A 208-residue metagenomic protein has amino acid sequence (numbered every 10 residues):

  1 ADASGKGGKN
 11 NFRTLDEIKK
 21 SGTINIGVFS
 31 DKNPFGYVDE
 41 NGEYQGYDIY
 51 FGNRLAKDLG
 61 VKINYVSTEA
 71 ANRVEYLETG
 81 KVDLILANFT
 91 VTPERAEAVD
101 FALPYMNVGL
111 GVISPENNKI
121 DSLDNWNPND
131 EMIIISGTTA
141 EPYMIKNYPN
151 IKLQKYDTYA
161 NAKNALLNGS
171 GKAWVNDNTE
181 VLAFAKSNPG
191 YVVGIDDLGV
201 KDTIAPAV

Functional and structural regions predicted by a protein language model:
G7-N88: Extracytoplasmic small-molecule ligand-binding "clamshell" domains of the periplasmic binding protein/Venus flytrap
N11, N64-E75, T139, Q154-N168: Short helix-initiation/N-cap motifs at beta->coil->alpha
I24-N25, G60-K62, T79-A87, D130-E131 (+2 more regions): Alpha-to-beta junction loops
G27-K32, V66-A71, G80, L84-T92 (+5 more regions): Beta->alpha turn/N-cap motifs
Y37-N41, G52-V61, N127, T139-D157 (+1 more regions): Ligand-binding cleft/hinge of the Venus flytrap
L55, L77-E78, W126, A165-L167 (+1 more regions): Hydrophobic residues within well-ordered alpha-helices
M106-S114, N178, L182-V208: Periplasmic-binding protein-like
S114-M132: Flexible hinge/capping segments at coil-to-helix
